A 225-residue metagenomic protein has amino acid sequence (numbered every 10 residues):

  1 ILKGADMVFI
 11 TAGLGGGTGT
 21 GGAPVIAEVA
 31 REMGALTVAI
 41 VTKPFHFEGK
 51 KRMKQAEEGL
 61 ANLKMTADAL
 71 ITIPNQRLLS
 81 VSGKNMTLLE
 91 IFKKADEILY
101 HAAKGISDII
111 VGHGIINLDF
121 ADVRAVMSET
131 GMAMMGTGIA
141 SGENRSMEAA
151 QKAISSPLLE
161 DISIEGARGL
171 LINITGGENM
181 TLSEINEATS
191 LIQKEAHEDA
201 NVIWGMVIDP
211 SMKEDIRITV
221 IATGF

Functional and structural regions predicted by a protein language model:
I1-F225: Tubulin/FtsZ superfamily GTPase core signature
